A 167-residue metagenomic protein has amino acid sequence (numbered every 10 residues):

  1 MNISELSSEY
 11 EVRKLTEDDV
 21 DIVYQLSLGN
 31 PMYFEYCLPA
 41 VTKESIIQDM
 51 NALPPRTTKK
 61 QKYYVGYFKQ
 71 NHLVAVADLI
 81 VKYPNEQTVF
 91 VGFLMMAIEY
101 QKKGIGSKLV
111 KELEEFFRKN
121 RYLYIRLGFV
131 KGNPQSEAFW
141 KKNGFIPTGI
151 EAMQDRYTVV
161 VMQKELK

Functional and structural regions predicted by a protein language model:
I3-Y10, K14-V20, Q25-Q101, V110-E112 (+3 more regions): Acetyl-CoA-dependent GNAT
E86-T88, Y124, Y157-V159: A generic structural signal for beta-strand entry/edge sites
F93, A97-K111, N120, K131-A138 (+1 more regions): Conserved glycine-rich acetyl-CoA-binding loop
F117-G128: Conserved GNAT acetyl-CoA-binding A-motif
L127-E137, M153-T158: Conserved beta-strand-loop-alpha-helix junction that forms the acyl-donor binding cleft
K141-I150: Conserved acetyl-CoA-binding loop of GNAT-fold acetyltransferases
